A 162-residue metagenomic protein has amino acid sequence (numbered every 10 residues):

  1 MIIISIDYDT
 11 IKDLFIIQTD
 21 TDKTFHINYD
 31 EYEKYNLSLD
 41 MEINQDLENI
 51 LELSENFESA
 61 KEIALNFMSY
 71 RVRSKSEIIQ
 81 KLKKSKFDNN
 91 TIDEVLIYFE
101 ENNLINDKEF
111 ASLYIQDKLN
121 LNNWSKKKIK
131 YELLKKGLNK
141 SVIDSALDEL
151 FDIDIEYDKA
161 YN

Functional and structural regions predicted by a protein language model:
M1-N162: An alpha-helical, amphipathic repeat domain used for nucleic-acid recognition, typified by the mTERF helical solenoid
